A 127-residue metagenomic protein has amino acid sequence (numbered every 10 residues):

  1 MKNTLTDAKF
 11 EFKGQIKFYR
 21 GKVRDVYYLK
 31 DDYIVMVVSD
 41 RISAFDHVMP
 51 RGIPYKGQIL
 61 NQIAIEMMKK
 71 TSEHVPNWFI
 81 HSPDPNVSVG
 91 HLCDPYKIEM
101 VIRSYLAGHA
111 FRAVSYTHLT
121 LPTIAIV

Functional and structural regions predicted by a protein language model:
M1-L92, Y105, H109: ATP/Mg2+-dependent ligation/transfer catalytic cores
P95-Y96: Secondary-structure transition motif
E99: Acidic-residue sensor for enzyme active/binding pockets
T117-T123: Conserved small/polar residues in nucleotide/adenosyl-binding loops
